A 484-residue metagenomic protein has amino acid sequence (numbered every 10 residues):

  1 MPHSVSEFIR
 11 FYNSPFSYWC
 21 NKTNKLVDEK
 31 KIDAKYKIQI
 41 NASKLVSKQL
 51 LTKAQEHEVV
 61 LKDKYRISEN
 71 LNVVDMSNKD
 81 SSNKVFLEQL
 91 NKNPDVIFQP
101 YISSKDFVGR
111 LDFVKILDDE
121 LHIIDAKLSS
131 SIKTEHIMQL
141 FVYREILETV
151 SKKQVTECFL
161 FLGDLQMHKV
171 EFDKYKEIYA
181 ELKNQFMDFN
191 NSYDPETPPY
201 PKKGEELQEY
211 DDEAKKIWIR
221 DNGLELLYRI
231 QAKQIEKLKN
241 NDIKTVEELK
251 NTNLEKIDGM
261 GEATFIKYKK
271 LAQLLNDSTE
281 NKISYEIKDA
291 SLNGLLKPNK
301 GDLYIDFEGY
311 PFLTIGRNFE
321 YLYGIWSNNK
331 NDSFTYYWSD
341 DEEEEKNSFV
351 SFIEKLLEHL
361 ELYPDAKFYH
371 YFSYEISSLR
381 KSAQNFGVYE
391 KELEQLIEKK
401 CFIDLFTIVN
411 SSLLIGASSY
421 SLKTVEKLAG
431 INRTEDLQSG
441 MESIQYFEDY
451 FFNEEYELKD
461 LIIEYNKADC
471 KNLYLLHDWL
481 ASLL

Functional and structural regions predicted by a protein language model:
M1-L117: Metal-dependent nuclease catalytic cores that hydrolyze phosphodiester bonds in DNA/RNA, characterized by
S14, F113, Y143, Q231 (+5 more regions): A residue-level signal for conserved active-site and pocket-lining positions in enzyme catalytic cores
E58, K62, R144, R380 (+1 more regions): Short, amphipathic alpha-helical segments that act as regulatory/interfacial helices in nucleotide-processing proteins
S77-S81, N251-E255, T264-L271, D436-E448: Short linear loop/turn motifs
N78-D80, Q89, N93-S104, V108-N190 (+1 more regions): Conserved DEDDh/DEDDy metal-dependent 3′-5′ exonuclease domain
C158-D164, V170-G223, A232, N241 (+1 more regions): Acidic, Mg2+-coordinating catalytic module of metal-dependent nucleases/exonucleases that use a two-metal-ion mechanism
D211-S327, S333-F334: C-terminal extensions
T252, I305, W326-N328, Y369-F372 (+2 more regions): Generic beta-strand/beta-sheet core signal
